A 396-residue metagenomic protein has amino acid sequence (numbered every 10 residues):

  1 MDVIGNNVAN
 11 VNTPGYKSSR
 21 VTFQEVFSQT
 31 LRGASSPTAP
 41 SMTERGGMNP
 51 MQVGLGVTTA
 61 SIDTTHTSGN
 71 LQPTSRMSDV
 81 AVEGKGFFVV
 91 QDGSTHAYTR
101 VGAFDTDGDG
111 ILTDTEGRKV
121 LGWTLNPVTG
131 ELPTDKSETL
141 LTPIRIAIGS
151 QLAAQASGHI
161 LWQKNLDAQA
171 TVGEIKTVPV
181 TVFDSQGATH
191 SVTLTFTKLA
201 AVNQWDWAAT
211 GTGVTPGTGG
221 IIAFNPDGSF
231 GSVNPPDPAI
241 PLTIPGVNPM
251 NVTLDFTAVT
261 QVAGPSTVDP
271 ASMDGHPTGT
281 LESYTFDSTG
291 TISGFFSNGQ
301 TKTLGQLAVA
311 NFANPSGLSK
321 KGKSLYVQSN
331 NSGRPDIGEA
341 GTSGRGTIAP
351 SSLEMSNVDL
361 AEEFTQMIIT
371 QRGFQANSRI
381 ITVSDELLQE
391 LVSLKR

Functional and structural regions predicted by a protein language model:
M1: N-terminal cofactor/phosphate-binding cores enriched in small/glycine residues, especially glycine-rich loops such as
N6, N10, K17-Q366, G373: Small/polar low-complexity and glycine-rich loop motifs
A9-N12, K395: Protein kinase-like catalytic domain
N377: Acidic/polar, glycine-anchored loop/turn motif associated with catalytic or activation segments that engage anionic
I380-I381: C-terminal structured subdomain/cap of oxidoreductase catalytic cores
L387-R396: Structured functional modules or segments
